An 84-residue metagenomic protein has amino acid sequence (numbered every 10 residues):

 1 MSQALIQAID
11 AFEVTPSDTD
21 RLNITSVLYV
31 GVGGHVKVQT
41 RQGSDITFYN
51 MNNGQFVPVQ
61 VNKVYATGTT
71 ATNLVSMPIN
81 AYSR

Functional and structural regions predicted by a protein language model:
M1-A8, A71-R84: C-terminal interaction-tip segments
S2, D18-D20, N53, R84: Residue-level hotspots at or immediately adjacent to binding/recognition sites across diverse folds
D10-N23: Surface-exposed ligand/attachment interfaces on beta-rich extracellular proteins
D20-V32, V64: Beta-rich globular "head" domains
L28, P58-T69: Noncatalytic modules at the cell exterior or secretory-pathway interfaces, chiefly beta-strand-rich lectin/adhesion
G34-G43, N73-M77: Short, surface-exposed beta-strand/strand-loop-strand elements in extracellular ectodomains
F48-N62: Beta-sandwich interaction modules
